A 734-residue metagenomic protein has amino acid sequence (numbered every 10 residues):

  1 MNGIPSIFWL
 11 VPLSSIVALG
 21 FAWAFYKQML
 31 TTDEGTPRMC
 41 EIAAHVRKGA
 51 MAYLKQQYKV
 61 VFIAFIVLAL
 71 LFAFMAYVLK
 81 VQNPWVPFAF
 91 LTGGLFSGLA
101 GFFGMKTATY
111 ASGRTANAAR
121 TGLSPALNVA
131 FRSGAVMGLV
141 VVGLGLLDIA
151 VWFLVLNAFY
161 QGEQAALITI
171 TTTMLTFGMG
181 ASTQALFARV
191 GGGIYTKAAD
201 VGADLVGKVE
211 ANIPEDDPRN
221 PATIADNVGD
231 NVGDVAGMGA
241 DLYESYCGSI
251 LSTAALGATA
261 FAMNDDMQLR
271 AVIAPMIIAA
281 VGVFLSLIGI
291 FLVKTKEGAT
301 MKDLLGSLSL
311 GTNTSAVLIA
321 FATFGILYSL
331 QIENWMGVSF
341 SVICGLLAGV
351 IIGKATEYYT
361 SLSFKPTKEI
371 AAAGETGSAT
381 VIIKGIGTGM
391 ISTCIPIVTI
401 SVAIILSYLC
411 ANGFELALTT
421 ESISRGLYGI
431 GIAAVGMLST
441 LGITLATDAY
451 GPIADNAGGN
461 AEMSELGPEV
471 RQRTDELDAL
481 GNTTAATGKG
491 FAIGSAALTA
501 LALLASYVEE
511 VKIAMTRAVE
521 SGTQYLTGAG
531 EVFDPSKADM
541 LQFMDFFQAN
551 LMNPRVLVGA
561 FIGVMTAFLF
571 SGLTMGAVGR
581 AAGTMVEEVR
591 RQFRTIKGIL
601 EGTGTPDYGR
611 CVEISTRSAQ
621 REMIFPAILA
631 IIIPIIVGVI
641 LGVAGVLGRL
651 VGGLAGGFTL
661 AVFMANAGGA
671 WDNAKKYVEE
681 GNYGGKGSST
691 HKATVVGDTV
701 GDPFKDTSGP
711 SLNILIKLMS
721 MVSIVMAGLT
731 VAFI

Functional and structural regions predicted by a protein language model:
M1-I734: Hydrophobic packing and interface segments
